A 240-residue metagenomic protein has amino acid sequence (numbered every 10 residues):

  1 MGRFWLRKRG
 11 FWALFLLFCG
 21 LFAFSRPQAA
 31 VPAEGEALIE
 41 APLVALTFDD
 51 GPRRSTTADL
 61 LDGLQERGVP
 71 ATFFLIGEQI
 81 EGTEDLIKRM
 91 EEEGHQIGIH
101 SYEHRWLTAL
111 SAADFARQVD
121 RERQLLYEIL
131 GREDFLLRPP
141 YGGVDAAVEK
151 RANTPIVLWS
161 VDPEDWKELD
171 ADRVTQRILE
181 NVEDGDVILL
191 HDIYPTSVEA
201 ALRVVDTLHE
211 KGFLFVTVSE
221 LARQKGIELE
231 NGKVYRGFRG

Functional and structural regions predicted by a protein language model:
M1-L46, A58, D62-T72, E183-G240: Terminal accessory/targeting
A30-R121, L125, E133: Active-site beta->alpha N-cap acidic-glycine motif
D59, R105-L214, S219-V234: Catalytic domains of cell-wall/extracellular-matrix polysaccharide-remodeling enzymes, centered on de-N-acetylation
